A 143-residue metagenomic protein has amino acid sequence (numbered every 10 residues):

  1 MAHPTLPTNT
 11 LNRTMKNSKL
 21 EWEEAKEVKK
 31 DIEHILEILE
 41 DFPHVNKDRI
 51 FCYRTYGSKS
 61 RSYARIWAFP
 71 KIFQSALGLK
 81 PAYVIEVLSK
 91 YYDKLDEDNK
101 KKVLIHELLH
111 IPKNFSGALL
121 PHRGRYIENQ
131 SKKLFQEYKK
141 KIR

Functional and structural regions predicted by a protein language model:
M1-K30, L88: N-terminal low-structure segments adjacent to metalloprotease catalytic domains across cellular compartments
T8-L20, E40-R49, Q130: N-terminus-centered regions that define maturation/targeting leaders and the start of the first functional domain
K19-E24, D41, Y53-G57, L77-G78 (+2 more regions): Intrinsically disordered, low-complexity linear regions
D31-L77: Auxiliary, metal-adjacent structural segments of Zn-dependent hydrolase domains
K80-V87: A eukaryotic nuclear recognition-module signature that targets compact all-alpha binding cores
V87-V103: Short pre-active-site segment immediately N-terminal to the catalytic Zn-binding motif
K100-N114: Active-site recognition of the HExxH zinc-binding catalytic motif
F115-R143: Post-HExxH zinc-binding segment in Zn-dependent metallohydrolases
